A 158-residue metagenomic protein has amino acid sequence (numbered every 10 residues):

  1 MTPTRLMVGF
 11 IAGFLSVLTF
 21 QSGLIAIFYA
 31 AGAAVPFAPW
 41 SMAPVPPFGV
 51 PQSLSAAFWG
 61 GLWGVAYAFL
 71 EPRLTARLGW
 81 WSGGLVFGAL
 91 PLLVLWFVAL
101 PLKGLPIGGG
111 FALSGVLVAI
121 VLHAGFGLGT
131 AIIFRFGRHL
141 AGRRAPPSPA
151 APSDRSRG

Functional and structural regions predicted by a protein language model:
M1-G158: Juxtamembrane/disordered regions of integral membrane proteins
